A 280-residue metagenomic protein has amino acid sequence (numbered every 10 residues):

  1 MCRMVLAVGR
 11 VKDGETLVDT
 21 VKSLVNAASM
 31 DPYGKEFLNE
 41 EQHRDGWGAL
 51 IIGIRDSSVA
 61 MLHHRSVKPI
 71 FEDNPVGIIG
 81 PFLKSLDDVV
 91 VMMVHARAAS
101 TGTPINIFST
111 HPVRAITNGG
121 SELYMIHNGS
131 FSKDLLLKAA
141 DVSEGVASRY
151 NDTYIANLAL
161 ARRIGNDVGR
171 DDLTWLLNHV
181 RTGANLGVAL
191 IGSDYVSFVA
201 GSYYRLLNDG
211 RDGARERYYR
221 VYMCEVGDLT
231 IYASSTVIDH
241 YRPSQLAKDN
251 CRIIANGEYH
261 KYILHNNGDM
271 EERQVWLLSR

Functional and structural regions predicted by a protein language model:
M1-R280: N-terminal segments that mediate ammonia production and transfer in glutamine-dependent amidotransferase systems
